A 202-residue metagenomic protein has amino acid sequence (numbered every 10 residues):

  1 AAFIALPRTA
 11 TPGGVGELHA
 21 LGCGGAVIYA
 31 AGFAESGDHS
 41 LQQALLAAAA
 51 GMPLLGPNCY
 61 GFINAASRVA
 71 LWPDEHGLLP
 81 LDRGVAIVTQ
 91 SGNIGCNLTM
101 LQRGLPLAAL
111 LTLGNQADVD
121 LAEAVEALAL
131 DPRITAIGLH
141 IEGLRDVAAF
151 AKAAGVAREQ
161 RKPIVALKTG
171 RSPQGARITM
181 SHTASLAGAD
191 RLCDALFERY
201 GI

Functional and structural regions predicted by a protein language model:
A1-I202: Catalytic-core regions of core metabolic enzymes, especially those transforming organic acids/acyl-group intermediates
